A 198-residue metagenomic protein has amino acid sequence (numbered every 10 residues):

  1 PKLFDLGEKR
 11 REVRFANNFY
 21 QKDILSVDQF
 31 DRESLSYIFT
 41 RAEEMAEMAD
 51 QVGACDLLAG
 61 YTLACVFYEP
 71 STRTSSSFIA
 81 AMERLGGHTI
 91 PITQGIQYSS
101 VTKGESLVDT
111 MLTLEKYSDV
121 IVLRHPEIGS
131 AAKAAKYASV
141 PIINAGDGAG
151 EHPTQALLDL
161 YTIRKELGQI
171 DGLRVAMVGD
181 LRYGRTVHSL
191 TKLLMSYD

Functional and structural regions predicted by a protein language model:
P1-S76, A80: Positively charged, low-complexity intrinsically disordered leader regions
E43-E47, L160-K165: Generic structural signal for well-ordered alpha-helical scaffold segments
A46-V66, E115, G168-A176, M195-D198: Long, low-complexity, intrinsically disordered polar/charged segments
V52, D56-R164: Phosphate/diphosphate ligand-binding glycine-rich loop within oxidoreductases
Y68-E83, K165-D198: Glycine-rich phosphate/diphosphate-binding loop of Rossmann-like nucleotide-binding domains
